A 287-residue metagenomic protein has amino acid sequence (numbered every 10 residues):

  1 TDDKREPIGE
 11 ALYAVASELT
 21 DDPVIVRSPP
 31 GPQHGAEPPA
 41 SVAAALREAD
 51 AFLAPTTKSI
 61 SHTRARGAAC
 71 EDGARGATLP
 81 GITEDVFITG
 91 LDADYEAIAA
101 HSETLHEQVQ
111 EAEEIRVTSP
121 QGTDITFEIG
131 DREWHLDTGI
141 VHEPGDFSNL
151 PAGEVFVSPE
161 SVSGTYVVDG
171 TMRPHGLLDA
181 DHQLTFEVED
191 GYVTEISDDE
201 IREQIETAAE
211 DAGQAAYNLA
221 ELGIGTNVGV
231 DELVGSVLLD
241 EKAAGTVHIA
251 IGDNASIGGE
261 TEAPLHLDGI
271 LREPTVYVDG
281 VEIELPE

Functional and structural regions predicted by a protein language model:
T1-T165, T171-H175, Y277, V281-P286: Active-site bordering "gate/hinge" segments that shape substrate access to catalytic or cofactor-binding pockets
A11, G35-A36, A40-V42, A97 (+9 more regions): Hydrophobic alpha-helical segments
A11-E18, A68-E71, R132-W134, Q183-T185 (+3 more regions): Short, solvent-exposed amphipathic alpha-helical segments in soluble enzyme and RNA/protein-processing domains
E107-E114, A180-H182, D268-P274: A short, compositionally biased
Q121, D131, G170-M172, Y192 (+4 more regions): A broadly conserved detector of short glycine/acidic/proline-rich loop/turn motifs that flank catalytic sites and bind
V155-I205: Oxyanion-binding "anion nests"
D190-G225, G229-D231: C-terminal, non-catalytic macromolecule-binding modules
A215-E273: Cysteine/selenocysteine-centered motifs that mediate thiol-based redox chemistry or coordinate metal-sulfur cofactors
